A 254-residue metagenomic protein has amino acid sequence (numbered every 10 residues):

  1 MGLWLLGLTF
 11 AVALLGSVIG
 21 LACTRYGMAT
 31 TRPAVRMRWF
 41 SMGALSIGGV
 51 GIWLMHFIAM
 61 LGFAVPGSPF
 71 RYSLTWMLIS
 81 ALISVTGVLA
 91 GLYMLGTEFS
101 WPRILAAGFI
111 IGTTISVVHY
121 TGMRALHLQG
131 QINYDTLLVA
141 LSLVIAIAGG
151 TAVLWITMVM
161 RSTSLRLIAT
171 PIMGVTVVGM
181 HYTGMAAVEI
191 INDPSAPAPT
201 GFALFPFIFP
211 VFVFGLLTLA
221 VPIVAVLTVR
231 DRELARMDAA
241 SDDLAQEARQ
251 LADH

Functional and structural regions predicted by a protein language model:
M1-H254: Peripheral, non-catalytic segments of secretory and membrane proteins
